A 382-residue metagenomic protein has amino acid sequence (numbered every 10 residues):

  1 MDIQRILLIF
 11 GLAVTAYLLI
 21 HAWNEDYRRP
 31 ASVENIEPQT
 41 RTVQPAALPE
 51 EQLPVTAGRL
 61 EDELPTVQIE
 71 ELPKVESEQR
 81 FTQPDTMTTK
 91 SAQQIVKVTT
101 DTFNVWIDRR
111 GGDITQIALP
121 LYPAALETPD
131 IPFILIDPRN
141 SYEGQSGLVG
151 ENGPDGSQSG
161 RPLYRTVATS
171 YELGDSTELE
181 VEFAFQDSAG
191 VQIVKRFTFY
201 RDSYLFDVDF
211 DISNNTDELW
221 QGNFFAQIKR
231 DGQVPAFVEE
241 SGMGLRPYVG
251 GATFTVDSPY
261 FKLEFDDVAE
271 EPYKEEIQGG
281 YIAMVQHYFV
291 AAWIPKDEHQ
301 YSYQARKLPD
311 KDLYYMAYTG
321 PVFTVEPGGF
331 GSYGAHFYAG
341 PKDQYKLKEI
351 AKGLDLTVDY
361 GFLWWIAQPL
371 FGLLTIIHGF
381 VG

Functional and structural regions predicted by a protein language model:
D2-Y27: Hydrophobic alpha-helical transmembrane signal-anchor segments
R5-L8, T324, F362, I366: Generic alpha-helical structural element
I9, E25-L135, F183: Juxtamembrane extramembrane loops of integral membrane proteins
F10-G11, R109, A283-Q286, F330 (+2 more regions): Generic recognition of stable, solvent-exposed alpha-helical segments in well-folded globular domains
V14-H21, D209-F210, Q368-F371, T375 (+1 more regions): A broad, structural surface signal
Q83, E264, Y360-F362: Secondary-structure junction/capping motif
T88-T357: Soluble non-transmembrane domains of integral membrane proteins
K346-G382: Cytosolic-side membrane-insertion boundary helix
